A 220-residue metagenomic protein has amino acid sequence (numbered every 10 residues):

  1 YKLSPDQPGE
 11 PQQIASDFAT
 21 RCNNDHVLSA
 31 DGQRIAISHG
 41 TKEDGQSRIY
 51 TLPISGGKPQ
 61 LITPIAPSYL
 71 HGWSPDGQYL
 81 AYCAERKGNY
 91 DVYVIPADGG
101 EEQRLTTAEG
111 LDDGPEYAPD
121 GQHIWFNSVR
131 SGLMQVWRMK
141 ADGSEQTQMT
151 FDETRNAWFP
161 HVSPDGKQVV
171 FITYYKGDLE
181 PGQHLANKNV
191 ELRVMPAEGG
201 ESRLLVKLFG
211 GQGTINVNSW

Functional and structural regions predicted by a protein language model:
Y1-W220: Sequence signature of WD/YWTD-type beta-propeller architectures
